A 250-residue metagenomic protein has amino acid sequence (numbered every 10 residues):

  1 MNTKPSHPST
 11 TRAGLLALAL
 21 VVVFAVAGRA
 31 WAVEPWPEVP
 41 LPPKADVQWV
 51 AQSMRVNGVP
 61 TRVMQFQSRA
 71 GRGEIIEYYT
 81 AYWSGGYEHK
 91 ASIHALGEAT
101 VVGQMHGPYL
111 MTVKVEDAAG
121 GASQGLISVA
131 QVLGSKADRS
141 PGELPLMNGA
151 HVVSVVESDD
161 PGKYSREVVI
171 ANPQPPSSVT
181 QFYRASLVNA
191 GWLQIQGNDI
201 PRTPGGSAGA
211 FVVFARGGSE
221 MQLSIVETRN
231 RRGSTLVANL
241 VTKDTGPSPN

Functional and structural regions predicted by a protein language model:
N2, G28-N250: An acidic-aromatic pocket/loop used at catalytic or ligand-binding sites
N2-A17: Bacterial N-terminal signal peptides that target proteins for export
A17-A25: Bacterial N-terminal signal peptides
